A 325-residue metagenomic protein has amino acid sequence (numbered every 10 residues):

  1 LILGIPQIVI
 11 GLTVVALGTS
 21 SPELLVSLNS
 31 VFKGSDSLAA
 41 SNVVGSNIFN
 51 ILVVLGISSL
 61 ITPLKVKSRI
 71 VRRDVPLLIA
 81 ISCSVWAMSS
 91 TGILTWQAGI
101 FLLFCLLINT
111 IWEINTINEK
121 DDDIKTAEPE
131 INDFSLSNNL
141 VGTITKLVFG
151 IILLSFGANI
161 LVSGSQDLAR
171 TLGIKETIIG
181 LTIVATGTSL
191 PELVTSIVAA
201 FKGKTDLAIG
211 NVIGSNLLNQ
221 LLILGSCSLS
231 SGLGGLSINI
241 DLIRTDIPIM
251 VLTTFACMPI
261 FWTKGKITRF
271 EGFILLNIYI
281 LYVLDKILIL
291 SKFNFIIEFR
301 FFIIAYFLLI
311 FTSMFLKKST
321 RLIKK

Functional and structural regions predicted by a protein language model:
L1-K325: Hydrophobic alpha-helical segments, chiefly the membrane-spanning helices and signal/signal-anchor peptides
